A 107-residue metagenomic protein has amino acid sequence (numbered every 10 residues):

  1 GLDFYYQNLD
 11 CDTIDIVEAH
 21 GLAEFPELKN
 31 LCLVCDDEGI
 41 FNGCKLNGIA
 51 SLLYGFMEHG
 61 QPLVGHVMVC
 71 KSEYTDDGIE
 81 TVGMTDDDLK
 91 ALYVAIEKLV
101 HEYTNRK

Functional and structural regions predicted by a protein language model:
G1-K107: Domain-length accessory/inserted modules outside core catalytic folds
